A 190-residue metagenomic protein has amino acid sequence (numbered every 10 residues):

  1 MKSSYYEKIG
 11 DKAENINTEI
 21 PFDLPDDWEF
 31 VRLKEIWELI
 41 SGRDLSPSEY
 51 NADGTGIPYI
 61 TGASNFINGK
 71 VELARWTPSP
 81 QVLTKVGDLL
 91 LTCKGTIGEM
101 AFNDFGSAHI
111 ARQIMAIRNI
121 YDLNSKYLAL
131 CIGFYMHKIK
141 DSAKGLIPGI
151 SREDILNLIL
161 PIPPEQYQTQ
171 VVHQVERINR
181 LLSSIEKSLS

Functional and structural regions predicted by a protein language model:
M1-K12: Extended, domain-scale alpha-helical bundle/helix-rich regions
K12-D44, N157, I162-Q174, I178-S190: Non-catalytic DNA-recognition/assembly elements of restriction-modification systems
N15-E19, K34-E49, G56-V86, A111: Sequence-specific dsDNA recognition surfaces
S46-S48, F102-D104, Q113, S142-L146: Short beta-alpha junctions and helix-cap segments that line functional grooves
E49-A52, P148-I150: Replace "in large, NTP-powered and nucleic-acid-processing enzymes" with "in large, NTP-powered factors and other
T61-A63, K70-Y135, S151: A short beta-sheet element
A108-M115, K144-E165: A short glycine-rich beta-alpha junction/loop motif
